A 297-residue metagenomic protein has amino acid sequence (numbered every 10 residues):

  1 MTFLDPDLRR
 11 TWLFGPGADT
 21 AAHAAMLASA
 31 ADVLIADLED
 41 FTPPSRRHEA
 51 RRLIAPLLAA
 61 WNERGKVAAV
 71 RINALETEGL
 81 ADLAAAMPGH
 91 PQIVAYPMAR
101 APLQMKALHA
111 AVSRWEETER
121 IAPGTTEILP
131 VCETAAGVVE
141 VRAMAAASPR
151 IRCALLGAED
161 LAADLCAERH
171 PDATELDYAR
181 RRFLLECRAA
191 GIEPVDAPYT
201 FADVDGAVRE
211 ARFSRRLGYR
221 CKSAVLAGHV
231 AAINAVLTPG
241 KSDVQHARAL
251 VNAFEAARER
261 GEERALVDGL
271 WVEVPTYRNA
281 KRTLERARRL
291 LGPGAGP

Functional and structural regions predicted by a protein language model:
M1-P297: Expand to "…catalyze enediolate/carbanion chemistry for C-C bond making/breaking, isomerization, decarboxylation
